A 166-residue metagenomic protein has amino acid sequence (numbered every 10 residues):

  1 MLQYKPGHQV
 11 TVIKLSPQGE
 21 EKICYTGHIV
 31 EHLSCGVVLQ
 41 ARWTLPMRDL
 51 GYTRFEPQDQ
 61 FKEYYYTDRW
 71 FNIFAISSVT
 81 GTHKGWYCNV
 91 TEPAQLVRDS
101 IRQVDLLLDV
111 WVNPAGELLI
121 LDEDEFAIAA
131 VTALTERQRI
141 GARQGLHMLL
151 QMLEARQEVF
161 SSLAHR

Functional and structural regions predicted by a protein language model:
M1-Q60: Charge-rich, low-complexity N-terminal segments
P17-G19, V97, E117, D124: Secondary-structure transition motif
H32-C35, V79-G81, N113-A115: Short acidic-glycine loop/turn motifs at beta-strand connectors
G36-V37, F71, H83, L118: Hydrophobic residues embedded in beta-strands of well-ordered beta-sheets
R48-R54, R98-D99, A129-A133: A short, polar/proline- and glycine-enriched secondary-structure boundary/capping micro-motif
Y52-Q95, I101, D105-L108: Phosphate/ribose-recognition catalytic cores of enzymes acting on nucleotide-derived substrates
L106-M148: A hydrophobic, small-residue-rich beta->alpha segment in the mid-to-C-terminal subdomain of diverse proteins
H147-R166: Cysteine/selenocysteine-centered motifs that mediate thiol-based redox chemistry or coordinate metal-sulfur cofactors
